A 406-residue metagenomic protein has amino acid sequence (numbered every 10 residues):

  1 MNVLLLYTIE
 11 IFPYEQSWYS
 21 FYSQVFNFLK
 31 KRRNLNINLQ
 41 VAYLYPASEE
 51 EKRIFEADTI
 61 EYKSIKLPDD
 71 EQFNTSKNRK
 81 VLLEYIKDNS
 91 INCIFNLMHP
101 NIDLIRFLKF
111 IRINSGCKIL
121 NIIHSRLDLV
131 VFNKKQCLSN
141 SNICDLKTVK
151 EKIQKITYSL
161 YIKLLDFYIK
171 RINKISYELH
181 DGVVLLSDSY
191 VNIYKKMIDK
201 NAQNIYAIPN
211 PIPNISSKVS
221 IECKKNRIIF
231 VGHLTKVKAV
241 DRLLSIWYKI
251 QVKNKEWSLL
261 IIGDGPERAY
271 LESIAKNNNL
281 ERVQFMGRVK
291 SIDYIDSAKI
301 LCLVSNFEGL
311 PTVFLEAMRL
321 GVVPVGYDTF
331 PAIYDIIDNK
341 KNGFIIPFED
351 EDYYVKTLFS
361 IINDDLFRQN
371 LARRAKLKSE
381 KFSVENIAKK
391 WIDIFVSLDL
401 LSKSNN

Functional and structural regions predicted by a protein language model:
M1-A47: N-terminal subdomain of nucleotide-sugar transferases
S17-Q24, F230-K249, P266-E272, D352: A conserved mid-protein helix/loop that constitutes part of the nucleotide-sugar donor-binding site
I143-V183: Membrane-proximal helix-turn-helix segments that form the acceptor-binding/catalytic region of lipid-linked
S189, P211: Carbohydrate-associated surface elements
A269-R288: Nucleotide-activated donor-binding/catalytic signature segment of Leloir-type glycosyltransferases, i.e., the conserved
N306-F307: Aromatic "clamp/platform" in nucleotide-sugar-dependent glycosyltransferases that forms part of the donor/acceptor
V323-Y327: Short hydrophobic beta-strand element within catalytic cores of glycosyltransferases and related nucleotide-activated
D338-K340, F344-E351, F359-L366: Conserved acidic donor-binding segment of nucleotide-sugar-dependent glycosyltransferases
